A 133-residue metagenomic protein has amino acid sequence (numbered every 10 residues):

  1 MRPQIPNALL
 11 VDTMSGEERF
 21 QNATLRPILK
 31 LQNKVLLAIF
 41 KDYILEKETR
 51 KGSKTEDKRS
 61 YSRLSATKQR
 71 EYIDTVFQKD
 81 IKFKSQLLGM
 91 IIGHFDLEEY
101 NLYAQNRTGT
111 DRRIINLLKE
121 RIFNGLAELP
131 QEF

Functional and structural regions predicted by a protein language model:
M1-K30: N-terminal leader/targeting peptides and immediately adjacent processing regions
T24-D57: Short, well-structured hydrophobic secondary-structure segments
Q32, I39-I44, I91-F95, Y103 (+2 more regions): Generic structural signal for hydrophobic core residues of well-folded globular domains
D42-T49, Y100, A127-Q131: Intrinsically disordered or highly flexible coil/loop and linker segments, enriched in small and charged/polar residues
E56-I73, G125, L129-F133: Membrane-interacting alpha-helical segments
R63-D111: Amphipathic protein-protein interaction modules
N106-F133: Long, highly charged low-complexity segments enriched in Glu/Asp and Lys/Arg with interspersed Ser/Thr
